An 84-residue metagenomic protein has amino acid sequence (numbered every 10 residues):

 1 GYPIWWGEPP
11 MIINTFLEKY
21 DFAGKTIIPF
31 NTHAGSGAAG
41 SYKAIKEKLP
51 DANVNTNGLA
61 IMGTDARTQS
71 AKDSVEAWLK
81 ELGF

Functional and structural regions predicted by a protein language model:
G1-F84: FMN-binding flavodoxin-like domain, especially the glycine-rich phosphate-binding loop
